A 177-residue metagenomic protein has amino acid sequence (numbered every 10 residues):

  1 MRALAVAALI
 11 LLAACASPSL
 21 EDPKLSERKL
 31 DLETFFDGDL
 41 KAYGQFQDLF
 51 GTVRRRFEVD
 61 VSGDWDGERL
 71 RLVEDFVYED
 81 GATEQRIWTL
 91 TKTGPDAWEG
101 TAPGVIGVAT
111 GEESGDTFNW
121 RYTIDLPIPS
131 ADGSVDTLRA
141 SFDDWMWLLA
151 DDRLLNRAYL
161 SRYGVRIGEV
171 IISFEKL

Functional and structural regions predicted by a protein language model:
M1-A5: Bacterial N-terminal signal peptides that target proteins for export
L11-A14: C-terminal motif of bacterial Sec signal peptides marking the signal peptidase cleavage site
A16-S19: Bacterial signal peptide processing site
E21, V59, W65, Y78 (+3 more regions): Sequence-level preference for short, compositionally simple segments enriched in small aliphatic or small polar residues
K24-D39: N-terminal helix-cap/turn-to-beta initiation motif at the start of protein domains
Y43, D48-G133: Central antiparallel beta-sheet cores of small beta-barrel/beta-sandwich binding domains
R139-L177: Glycine-rich, aromatic-bearing surface loops/beta-hairpins
